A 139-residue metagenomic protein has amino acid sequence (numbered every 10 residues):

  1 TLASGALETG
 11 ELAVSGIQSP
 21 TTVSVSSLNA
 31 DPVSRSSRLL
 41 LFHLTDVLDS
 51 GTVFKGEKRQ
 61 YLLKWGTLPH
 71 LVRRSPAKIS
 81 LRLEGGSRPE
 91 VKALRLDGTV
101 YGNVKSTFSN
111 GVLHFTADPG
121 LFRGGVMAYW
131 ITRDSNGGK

Functional and structural regions predicted by a protein language model:
T1-A93, S109-N110, H114-T116: Long, low-hydrophobicity ectodomains and other hydrophilic envelope-associated domains
S34, D46-F54, V100, L121-G125 (+1 more regions): Short, surface-exposed beta-strand/loop "edge" segments at domain boundaries and coil↔beta transitions
E84-G85, D97, D134-N136: Surface-exposed loop/turn and intrinsically disordered segments
G98-K105: Surface-exposed loop/edge segments in extracytoplasmic proteins
G111-K139: C-terminal beta-strand-rich structural cap/linker in extracellular carbohydrate-active enzymes
